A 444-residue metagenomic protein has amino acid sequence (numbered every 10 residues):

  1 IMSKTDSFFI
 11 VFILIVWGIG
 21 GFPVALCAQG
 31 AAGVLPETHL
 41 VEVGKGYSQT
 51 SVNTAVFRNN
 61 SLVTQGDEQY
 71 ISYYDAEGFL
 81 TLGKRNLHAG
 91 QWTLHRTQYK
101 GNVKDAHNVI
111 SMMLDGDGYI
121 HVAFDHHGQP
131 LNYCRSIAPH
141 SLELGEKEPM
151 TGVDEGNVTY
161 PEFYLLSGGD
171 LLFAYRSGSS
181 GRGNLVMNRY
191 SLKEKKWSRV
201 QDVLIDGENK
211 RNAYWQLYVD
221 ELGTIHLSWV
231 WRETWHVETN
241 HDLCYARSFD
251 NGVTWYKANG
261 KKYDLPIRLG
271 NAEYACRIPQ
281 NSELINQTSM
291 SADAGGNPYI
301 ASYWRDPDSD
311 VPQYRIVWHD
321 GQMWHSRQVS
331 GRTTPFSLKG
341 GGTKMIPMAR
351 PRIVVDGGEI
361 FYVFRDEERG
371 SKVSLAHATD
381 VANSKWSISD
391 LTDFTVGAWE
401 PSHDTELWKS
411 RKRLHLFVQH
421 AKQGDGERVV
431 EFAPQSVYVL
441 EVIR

Functional and structural regions predicted by a protein language model:
I1-M2, P23: The two-metal-ion catalytic cores of nucleic-acid processing enzymes
M2-F12: Bacterial N-terminal signal peptides that target proteins for export
I10-A25: Bacterial N-terminal signal peptides
G30-R444: Extracellular, repeat-based ectodomains that mediate carbohydrate processing or recognition
